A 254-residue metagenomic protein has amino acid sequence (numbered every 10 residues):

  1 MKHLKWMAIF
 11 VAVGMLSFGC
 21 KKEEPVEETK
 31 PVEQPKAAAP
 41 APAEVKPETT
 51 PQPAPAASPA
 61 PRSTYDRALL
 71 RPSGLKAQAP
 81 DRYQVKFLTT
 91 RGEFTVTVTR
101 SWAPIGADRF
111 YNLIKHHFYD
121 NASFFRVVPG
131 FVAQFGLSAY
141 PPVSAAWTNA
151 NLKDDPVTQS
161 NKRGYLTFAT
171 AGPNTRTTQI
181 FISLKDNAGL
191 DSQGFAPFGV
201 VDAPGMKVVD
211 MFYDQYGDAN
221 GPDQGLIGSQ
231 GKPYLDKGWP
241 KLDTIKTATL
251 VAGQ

Functional and structural regions predicted by a protein language model:
M1-F18: Sec-dependent bacterial lipoprotein signal peptides
S17-Q254: Cyclophilin-like peptidyl-prolyl cis-trans isomerases
